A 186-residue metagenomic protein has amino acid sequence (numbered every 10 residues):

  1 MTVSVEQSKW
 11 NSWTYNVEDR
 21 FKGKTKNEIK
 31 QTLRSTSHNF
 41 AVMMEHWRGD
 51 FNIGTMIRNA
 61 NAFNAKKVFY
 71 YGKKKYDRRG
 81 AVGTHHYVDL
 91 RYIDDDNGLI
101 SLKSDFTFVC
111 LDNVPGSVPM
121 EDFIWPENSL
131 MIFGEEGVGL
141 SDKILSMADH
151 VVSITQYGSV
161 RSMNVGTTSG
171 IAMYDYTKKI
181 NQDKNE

Functional and structural regions predicted by a protein language model:
M1-E186: Post-transcriptional modification and biogenesis factors for structured RNAs of the translation apparatus
